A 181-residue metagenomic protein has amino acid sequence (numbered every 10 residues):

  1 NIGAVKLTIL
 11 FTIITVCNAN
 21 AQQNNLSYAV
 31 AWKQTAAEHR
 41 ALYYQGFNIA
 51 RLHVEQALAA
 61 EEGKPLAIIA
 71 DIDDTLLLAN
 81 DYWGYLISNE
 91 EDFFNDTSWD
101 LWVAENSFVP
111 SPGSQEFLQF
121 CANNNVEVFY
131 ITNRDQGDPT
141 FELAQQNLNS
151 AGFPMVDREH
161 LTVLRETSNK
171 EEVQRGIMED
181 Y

Functional and structural regions predicted by a protein language model:
K6-V16: Bacterial N-terminal signal peptides
A19-A70: Non-catalytic pre-domain segments flanking phosphatase-related domains
Q22-Q23, A37, D135-Y181: C-terminal cap/substrate-recognition subdomain and adjoining C-terminal extension of metal-dependent phosphatase-like
W32-Y43, D100-F108, Y130-Q136, L161-R165: Second-shell loop/turn segments in exported
R40, L58-A67, L76-V109: Active-site neighborhood of HAD-like aspartate-dependent phosphohydrolases
G63-L66, A122-F129, M155-E159, Y181: Loop/turn elements at helix/coil->beta-strand transitions in domains of secreted/extracellular proteins
T75-L77, W83-G84, V126-V128, N133-D138 (+1 more regions): Solvent-exposed loop/turn segments at secondary-structure junctions within structured extracellular/periplasmic domains
D96, D100-F129, Q136-G137, E142: Short, acidic loop-to-helix structural element flanking the phosphoryl-transfer center in phosphate-processing enzymes
